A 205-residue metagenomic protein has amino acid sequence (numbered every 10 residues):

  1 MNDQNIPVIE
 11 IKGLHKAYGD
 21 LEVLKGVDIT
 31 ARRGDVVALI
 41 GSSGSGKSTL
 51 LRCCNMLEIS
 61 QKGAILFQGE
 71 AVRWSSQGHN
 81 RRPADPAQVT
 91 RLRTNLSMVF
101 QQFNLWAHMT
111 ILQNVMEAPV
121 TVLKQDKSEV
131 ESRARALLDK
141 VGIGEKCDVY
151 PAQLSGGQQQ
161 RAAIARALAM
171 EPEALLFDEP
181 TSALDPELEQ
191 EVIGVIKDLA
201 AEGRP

Functional and structural regions predicted by a protein language model:
I40-S42: The feature captures the beta-strand-to-loop junction immediately N-terminal to the Walker
G63-Q77: Conserved ABC transporter NBD signature motif
M109-E117: Short coil-to-helix segment of the ABC ATPase nucleotide-binding domain corresponding to the Q-loop/switch region
Y150-L154, Q158: Conserved ABC ATPase signature
A169-E173: A short, proline-enriched helix->beta-strand linker immediately N-terminal to the Walker B motif in ABC-type P-loop
L175-D178: Catalytic Walker B motif of ABC-type/P-loop ATPase nucleotide-binding domains
P186-L188: Helix N-cap at the start of a conserved alpha-helix in ABC-type nucleotide-binding domains
